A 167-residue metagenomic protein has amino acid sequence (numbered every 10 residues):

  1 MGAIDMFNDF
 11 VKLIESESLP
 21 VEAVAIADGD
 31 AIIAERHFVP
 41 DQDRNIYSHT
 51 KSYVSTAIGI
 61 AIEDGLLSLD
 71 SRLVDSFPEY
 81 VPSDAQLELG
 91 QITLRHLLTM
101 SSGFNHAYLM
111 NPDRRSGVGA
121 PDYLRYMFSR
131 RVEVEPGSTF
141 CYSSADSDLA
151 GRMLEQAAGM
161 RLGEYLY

Functional and structural regions predicted by a protein language model:
F7-P40, L69: A short, well-structured edge-of-sheet supersecondary motif
D30, N45-D70, L97, A150-L154: Active-site SXXK
I32, H37, M110-Y167: Catalytic-site signature segments of enzymes, centered on catalytic residues
H37, Q42, R72-V81, N111-D113: Short linear capping/connector segments at secondary-structure termini
Q42, I46, A85-E88, E135-Y142: Solvent-exposed loop and edge beta-strand segments that line ligand/cofactor-binding and catalytic clefts
Y47-Y53, L89-I92, C141-D148: Aromatic- and histidine-enriched alpha-helix N-cap/loop-to-helix transition segments that scaffold the rims
D64-F104, S129, A157-Y167: Active-site helix/loop module of the DD-peptidase/beta-lactamase fold, centered on the serine-lysine SxxK catalytic
